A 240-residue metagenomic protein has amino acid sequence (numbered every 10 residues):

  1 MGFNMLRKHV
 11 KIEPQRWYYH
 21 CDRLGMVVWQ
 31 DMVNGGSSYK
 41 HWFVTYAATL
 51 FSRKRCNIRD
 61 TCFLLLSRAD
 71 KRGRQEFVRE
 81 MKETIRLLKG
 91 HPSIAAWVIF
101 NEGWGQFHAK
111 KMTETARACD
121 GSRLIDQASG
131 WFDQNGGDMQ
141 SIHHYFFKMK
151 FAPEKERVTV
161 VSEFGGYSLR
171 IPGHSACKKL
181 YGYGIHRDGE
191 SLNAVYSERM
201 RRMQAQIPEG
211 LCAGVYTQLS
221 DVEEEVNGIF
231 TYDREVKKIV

Functional and structural regions predicted by a protein language model:
M1-D138, M149-E156: Active-site mouth of glycoside hydrolases
L24, A47-A48, I142, Y232 (+1 more regions): Alpha-helix boundary/capping detector
M32, S129, H143-H144, E163 (+2 more regions): Residues at the C-termini of beta-strands that transition into short coil/loop
A47-K54, D138-F146, F164-S168, E198-I207: Noncatalytic linker/hinge segments flanking ATPase motor cores
V78-R79, S93-W97, A152-V240: Substrate-binding clefts and catalytic carboxylate motifs of secreted carbohydrate-active enzymes
W104, F132, F146-F147, G165-S168 (+1 more regions): Short, solvent-exposed loop/turn segments at secondary-structure junctions
L124, M139-S141, V160, G228: Generic structural signal for residues positioned in beta-strands
